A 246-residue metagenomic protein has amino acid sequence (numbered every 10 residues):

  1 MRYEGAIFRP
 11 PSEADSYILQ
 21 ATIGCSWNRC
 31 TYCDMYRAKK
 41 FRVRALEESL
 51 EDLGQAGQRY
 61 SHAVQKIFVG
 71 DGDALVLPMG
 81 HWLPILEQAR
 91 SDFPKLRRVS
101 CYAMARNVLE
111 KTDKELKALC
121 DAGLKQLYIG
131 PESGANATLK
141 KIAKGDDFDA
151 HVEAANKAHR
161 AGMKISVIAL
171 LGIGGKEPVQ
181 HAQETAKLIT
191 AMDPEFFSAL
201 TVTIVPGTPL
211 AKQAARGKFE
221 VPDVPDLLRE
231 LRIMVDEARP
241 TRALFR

Functional and structural regions predicted by a protein language model:
G5-E51: Canonical Radical SAM [4Fe-4S] cluster-binding loop centered on the CxxxCxxC motif and its immediate flanking residues
C25, C33, S49, V69 (+5 more regions): Conserved, mostly hydrophobic/aromatic
D34, A211-K218: Short glycine/proline- and charge-enriched loop/turn segments that cap or connect secondary-structure elements
K40-V43, Y102-E110, K140, G172-Q180: Active-site mouth loops of central-metabolism enzymes
F41-E48, L77, H81, K114 (+3 more regions): Alpha-helix N-cap and loop-to-helix initiation/capping positions
E51-Y60, I233: A short, N-terminal amphipathic alpha-helix
G57-R160, P240: Conserved SAM/AdoMet-binding glycine-rich loop
Q126, D149-P209, V224-R246: Conserved C-terminal portion of the radical SAM core fold that forms the substrate/S-adenosylmethionine-binding
